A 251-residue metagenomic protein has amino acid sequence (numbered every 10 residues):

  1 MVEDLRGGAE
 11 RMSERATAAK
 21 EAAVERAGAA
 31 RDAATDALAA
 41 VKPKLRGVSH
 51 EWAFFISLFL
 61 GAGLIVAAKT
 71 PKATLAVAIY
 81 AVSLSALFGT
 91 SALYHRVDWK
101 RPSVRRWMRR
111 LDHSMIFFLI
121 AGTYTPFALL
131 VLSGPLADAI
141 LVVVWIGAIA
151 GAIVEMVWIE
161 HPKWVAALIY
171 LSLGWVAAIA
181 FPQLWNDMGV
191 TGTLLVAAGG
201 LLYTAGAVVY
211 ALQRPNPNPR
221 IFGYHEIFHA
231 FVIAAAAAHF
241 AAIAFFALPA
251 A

Functional and structural regions predicted by a protein language model:
M1-A251: Multi-pass alpha-helical transmembrane bundles in non-GPCR membrane proteins that perform intramembrane catalysis
